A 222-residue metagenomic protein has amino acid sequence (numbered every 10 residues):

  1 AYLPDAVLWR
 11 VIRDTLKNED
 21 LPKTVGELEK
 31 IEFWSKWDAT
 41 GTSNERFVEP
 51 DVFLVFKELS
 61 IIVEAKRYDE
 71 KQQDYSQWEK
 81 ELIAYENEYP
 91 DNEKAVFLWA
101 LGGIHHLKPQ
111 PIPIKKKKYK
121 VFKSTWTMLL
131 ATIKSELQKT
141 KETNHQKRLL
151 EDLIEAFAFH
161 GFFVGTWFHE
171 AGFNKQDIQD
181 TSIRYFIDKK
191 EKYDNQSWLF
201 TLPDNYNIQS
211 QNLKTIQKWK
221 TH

Functional and structural regions predicted by a protein language model:
A1-H222: Charged, terminal alpha-helix-loop-beta segments that serve as non-catalytic nucleic-acid engagement and/or assembly
